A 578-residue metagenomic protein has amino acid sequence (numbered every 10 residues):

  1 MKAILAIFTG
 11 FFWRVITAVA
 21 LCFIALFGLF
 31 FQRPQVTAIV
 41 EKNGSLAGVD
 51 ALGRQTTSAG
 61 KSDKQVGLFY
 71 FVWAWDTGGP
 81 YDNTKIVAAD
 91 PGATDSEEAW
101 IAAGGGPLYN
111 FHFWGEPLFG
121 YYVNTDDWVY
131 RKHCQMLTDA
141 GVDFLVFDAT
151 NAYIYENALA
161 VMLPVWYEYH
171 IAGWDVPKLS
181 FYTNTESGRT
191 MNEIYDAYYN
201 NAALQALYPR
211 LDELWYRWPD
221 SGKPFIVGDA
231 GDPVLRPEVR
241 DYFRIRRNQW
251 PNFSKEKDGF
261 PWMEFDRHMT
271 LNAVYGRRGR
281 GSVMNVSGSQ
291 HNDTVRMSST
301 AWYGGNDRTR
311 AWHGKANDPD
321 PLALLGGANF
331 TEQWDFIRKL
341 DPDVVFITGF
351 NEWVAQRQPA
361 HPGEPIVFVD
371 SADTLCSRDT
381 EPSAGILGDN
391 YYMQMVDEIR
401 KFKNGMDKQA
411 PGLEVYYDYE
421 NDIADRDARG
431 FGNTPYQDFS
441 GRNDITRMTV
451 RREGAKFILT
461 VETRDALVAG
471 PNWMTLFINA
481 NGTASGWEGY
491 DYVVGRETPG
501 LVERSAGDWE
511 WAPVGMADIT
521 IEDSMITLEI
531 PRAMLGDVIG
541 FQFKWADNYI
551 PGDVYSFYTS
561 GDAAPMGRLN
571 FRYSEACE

Functional and structural regions predicted by a protein language model:
K2-A18: N-terminal Sec-pathway targeting helices
R33-Y416, P513, I530, G536-V538 (+1 more regions): Glycan-processing catalytic domains of CAZymes
Q409-D418, F477-E497, D523, A533-E578: Acidic/polar low-complexity flexible segments
G430-K456: Low-complexity, acidic Ser/Thr/Pro/Gly-rich terminal tails and inter-domain linkers that flank the onset of structured
T446-V450, V514-I519: Beta-strand-rich interaction surfaces with strong enrichment in secreted/lumenal proteins
A455-D465, I526-P531: Short, well-ordered beta-strand segments enriched in hydrophobic/aromatic residues
A469-I478: Beta-strand acidic-aromatic groove motif in beta-rich domains, primarily in extracellular
